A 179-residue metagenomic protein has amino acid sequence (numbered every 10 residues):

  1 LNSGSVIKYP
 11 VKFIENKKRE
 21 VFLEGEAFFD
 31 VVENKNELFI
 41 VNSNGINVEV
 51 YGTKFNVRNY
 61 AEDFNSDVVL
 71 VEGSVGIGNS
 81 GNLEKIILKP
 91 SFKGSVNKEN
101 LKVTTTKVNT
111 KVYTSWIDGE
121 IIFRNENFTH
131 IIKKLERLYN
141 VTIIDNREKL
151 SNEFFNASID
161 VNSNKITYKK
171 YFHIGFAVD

Functional and structural regions predicted by a protein language model:
N2-D179: A residue-level detector for the "anchor" residue at the start of short, highly conserved motifs
